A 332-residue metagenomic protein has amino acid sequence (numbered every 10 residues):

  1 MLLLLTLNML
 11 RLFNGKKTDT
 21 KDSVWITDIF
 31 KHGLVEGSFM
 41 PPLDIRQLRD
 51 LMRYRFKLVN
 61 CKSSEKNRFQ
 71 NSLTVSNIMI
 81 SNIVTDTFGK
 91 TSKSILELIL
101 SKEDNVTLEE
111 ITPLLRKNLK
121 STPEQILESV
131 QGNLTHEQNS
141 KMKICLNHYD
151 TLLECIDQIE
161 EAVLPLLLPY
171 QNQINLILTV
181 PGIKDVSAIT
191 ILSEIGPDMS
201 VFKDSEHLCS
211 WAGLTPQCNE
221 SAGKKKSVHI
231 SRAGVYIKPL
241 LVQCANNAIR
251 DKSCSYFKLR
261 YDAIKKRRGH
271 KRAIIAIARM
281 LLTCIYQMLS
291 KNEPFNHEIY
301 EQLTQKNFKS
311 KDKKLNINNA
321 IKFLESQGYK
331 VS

Functional and structural regions predicted by a protein language model:
M1-S332: A detector of single, family-specific signature residues that are central to catalytic or substrate-handling motifs
